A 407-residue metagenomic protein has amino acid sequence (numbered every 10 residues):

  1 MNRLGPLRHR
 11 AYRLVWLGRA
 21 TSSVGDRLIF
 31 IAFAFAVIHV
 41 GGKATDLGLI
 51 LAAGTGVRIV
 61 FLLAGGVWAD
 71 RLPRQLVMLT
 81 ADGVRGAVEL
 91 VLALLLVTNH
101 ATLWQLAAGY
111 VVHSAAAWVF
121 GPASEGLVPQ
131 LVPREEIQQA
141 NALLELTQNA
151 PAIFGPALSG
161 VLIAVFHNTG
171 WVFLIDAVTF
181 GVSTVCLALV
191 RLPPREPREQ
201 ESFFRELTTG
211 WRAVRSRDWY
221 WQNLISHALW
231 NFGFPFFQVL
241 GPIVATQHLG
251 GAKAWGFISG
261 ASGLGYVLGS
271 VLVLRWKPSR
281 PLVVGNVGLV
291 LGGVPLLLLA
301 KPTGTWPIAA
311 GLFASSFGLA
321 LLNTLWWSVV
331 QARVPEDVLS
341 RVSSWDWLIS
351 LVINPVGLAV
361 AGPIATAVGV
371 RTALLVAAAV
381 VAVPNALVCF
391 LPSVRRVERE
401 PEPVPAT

Functional and structural regions predicted by a protein language model:
M1-T407: Alpha-helical transmembrane-bundle signature of multi-pass membrane transport and export proteins
